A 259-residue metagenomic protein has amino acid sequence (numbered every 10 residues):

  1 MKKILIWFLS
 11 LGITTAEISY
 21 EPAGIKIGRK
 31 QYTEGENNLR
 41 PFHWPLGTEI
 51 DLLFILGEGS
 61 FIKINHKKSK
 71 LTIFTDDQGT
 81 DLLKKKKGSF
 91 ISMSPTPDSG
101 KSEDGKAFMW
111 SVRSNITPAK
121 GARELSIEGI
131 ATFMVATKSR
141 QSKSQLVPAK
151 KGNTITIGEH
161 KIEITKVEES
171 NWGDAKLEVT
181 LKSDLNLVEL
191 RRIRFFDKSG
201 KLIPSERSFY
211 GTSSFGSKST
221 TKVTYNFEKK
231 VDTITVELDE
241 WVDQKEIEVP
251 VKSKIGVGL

Functional and structural regions predicted by a protein language model:
K3-T14: Sec-dependent N-terminal signal peptides
A16-L259: Alpha-helical, hydrophobic structural elements that either
